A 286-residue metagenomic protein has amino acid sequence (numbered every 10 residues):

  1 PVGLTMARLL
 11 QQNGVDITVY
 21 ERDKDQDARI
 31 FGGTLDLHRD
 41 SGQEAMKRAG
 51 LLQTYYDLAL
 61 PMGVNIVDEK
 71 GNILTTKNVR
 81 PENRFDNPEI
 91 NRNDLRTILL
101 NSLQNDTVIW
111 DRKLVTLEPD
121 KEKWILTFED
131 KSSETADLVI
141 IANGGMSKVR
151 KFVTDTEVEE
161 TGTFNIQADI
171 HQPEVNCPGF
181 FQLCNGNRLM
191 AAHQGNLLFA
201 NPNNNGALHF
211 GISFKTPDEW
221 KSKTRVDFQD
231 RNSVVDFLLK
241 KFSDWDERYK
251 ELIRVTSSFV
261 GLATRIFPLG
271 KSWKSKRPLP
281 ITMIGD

Functional and structural regions predicted by a protein language model:
G3-L4: N-terminal Rossmann-fold NAD(P) dinucleotide-binding loop
L9-Q11, D36-P173, W220-S222, R231-D236: Conserved N-terminal helical subregion
Q11-F31: Glycine-rich FAD pyrophosphate-binding loop
T18, H209-G211, T282: A structural signal for isolated positions on well-ordered beta-strands in alpha/beta enzyme cores
T76-V79, N83-N87, N91-R92, R96 (+2 more regions): Conserved FAD/dinucleotide-binding core of flavoprotein oxidoreductases
E122-I125, A192, G261-G270: Short gly/ser/thr-rich secondary-structure transition/capping motifs
T264-I284: FAD-binding beta-loop-beta segment adjacent to the flavin cofactor pocket
